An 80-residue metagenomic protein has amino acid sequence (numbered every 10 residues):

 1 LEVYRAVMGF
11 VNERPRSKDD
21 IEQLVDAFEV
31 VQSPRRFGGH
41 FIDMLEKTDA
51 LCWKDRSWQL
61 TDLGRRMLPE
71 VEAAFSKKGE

Functional and structural regions predicted by a protein language model:
L1-E80: Donor-sugar nucleotide-binding helix/loop cap in glycosyltransferases
